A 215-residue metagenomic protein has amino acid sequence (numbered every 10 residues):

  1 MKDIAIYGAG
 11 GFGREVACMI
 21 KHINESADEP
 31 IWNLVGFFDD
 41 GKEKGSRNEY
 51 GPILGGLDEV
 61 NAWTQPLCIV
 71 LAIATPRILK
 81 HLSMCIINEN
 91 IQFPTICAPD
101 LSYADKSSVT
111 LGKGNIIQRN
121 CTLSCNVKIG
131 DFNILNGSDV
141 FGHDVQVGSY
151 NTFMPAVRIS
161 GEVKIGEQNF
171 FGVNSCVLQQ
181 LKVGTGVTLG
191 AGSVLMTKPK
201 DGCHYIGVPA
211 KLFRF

Functional and structural regions predicted by a protein language model:
K2-I4, N33-V35, P66-V70: Short active-site oxyanion
K2-K21: Glycine-rich adenosine-cofactor-binding loop
Y7, I23-S46: NAD(P)-binding Rossmann-fold cofactor-contacting core
I20-N24, I86: Active-site catalytic pocket residues across diverse enzymes, especially alpha/beta-hydrolases
K42-S102: Phosphate-bearing ligand-interacting subdomains that bind or position ATP/ADP/UDP/GDP/NAD(P) or nucleotide-linked
I96-F213: Structural signal for interior beta-strand "rungs" in well-ordered beta-sheet cores of soluble enzyme domains
